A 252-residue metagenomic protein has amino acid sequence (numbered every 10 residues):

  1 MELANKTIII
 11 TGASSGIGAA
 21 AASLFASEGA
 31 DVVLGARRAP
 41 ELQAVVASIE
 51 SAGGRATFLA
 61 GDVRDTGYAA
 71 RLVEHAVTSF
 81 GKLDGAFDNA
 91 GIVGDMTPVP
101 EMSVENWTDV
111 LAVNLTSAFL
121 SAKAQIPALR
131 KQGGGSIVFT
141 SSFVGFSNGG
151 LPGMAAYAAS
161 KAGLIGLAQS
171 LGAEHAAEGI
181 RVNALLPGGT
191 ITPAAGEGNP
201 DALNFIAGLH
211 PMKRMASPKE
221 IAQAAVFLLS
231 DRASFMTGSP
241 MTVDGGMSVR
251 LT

Functional and structural regions predicted by a protein language model:
S14-S15: Conserved glycine-rich cofactor-binding loop
V93-M96, V226, T237-T252: Short C-terminal tail/terminal secondary-structure segment of NAD(P)H-dependent dehydrogenase/reductase domains
T97-V99, N106-L111, A195, I206: Substrate-binding pocket helix/loop in short-chain dehydrogenase/reductase
A122, S160, A168: Active-site helix of classical SDR
P127, A173-E174, S234: Alpha-helical segment proximal to the catalytic Tyr-Lys
G134, A176, R181, M236-G238: Short, small/polar-rich loop/turn modules that mediate ligand/substrate recognition or access, typified
S142: Residue(s) in the substrate-gating loop at a strand-loop-helix junction that position the organic substrate next
